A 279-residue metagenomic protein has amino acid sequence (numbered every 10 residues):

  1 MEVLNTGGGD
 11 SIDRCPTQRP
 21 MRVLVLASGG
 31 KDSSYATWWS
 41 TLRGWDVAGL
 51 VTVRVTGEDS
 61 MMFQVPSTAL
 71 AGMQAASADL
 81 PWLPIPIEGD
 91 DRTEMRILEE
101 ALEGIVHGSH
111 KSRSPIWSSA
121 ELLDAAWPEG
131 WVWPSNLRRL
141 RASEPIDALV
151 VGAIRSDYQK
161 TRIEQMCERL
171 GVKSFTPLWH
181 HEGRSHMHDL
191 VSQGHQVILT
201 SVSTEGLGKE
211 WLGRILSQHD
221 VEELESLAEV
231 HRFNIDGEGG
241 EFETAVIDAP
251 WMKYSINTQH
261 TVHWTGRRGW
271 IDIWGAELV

Functional and structural regions predicted by a protein language model:
E2-L199: ATP-dependent adenylation/nucleotidyltransferase module used to activate substrates
P16, M73, I235-E238, W264: Sterically constrained small-residue positions within well-ordered secondary structures of folded domains
D46, S118, P128, V132-P134 (+5 more regions): Short linear interaction motif-like sites in intrinsically disordered regions of transcription factors
A69, T93, K160, R184 (+5 more regions): A generic structural micro-environment signature that highlights single residues at secondary-structure boundaries
L98, E223-L224, I273: Generic hydrophobic, helix-prone segments enriched in Leu/Val/Ile
H180-D189, G206-D220, T261-G275: Short flexible/disordered coil segments
L199-I256: A conserved mid-domain beta-alpha-beta active-site/ligand-binding segment of alpha/beta enzyme cores
E241-V279: Long hydrophobic alpha-helical segments typical of transmembrane helices together with their membrane-interfacial
